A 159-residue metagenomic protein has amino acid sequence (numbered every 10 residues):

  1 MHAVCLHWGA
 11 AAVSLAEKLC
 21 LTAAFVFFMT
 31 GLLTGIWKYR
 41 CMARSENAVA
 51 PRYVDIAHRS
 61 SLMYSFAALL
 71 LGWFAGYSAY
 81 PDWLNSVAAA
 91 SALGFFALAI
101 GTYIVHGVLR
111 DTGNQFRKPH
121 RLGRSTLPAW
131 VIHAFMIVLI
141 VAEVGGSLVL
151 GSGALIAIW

Functional and structural regions predicted by a protein language model:
W8-L15, W37-Y53, L70-V87, H106-L122 (+1 more regions): Juxtamembrane membrane-water interface segments of multi-pass membrane proteins, especially cytoplasmic-side
V13-E17, L21, W130: Hydrophobic, aromatic-rich alpha-helical transmembrane segments and their membrane-interface anchor motifs
L19-R40, V54-A75, A88-G107, I137-G151: Hydrophobic cores of alpha-helical transmembrane segments in multi-pass integral membrane proteins
I56-Y64, K118-A129: Small-residue-rich segments of transmembrane alpha-helices in multi-pass membrane proteins, especially helix faces
S125-E143: Individual transmembrane alpha-helices with interfacial aromatic-anchor signatures
